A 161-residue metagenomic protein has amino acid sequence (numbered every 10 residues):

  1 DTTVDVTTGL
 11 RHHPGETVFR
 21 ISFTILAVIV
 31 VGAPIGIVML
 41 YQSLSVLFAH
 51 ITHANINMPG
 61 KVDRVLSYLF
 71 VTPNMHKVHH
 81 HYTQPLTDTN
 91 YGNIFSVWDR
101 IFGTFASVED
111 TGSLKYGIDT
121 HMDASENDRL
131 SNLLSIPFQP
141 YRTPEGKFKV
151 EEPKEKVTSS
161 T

Functional and structural regions predicted by a protein language model:
D1-L114: Membrane-embedded catalytic scaffold of the fatty acid hydroxylase/desaturase
S113-T161: A membrane-cytosol interface segment of integral membrane proteins
